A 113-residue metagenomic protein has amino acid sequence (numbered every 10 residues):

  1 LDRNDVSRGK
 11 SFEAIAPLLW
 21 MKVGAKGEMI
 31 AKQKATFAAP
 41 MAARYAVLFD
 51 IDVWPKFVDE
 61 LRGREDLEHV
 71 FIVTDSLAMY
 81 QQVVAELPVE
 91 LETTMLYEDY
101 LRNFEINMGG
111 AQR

Functional and structural regions predicted by a protein language model:
L1-R113: Accessory, often C-terminal, charged low-complexity segments
